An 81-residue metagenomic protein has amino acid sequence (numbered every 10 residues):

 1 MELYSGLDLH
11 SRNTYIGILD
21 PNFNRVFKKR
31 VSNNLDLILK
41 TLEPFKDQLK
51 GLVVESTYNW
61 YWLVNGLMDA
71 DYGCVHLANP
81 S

Functional and structural regions predicted by a protein language model:
M1-S81: Phosphate- and other anionic-substrate recognition elements at nucleic-acid/protein interfaces
